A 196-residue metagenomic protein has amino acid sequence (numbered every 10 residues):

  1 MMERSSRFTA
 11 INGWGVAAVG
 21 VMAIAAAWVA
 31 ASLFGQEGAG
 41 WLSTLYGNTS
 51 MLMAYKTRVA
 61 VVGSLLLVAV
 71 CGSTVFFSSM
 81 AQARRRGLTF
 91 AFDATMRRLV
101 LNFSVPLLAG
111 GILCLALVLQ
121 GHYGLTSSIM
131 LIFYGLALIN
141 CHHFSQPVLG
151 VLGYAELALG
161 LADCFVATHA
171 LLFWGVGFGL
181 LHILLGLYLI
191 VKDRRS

Functional and structural regions predicted by a protein language model:
M1-R4, A10-S32, H169-S196: Membrane-interface module
S6-G13, R58, R97, G121-S128 (+3 more regions): Membrane-water interface of alpha-helical transmembrane segments
S6-L107: Selected alpha-helical membrane-embedding segments in polytopic membrane proteins
N12-A23, G63-V68, F103, S127-M130 (+5 more regions): Hydrophobic alpha-helical transmembrane segments of polytopic
G20-A30, V68-G72, L107, G111 (+5 more regions): Helical transmembrane-bundle signal
A31, G35-A39, M80-L88, V118-H122 (+3 more regions): Transmembrane helix-loop junctions in multipass membrane proteins, especially transporters and channels
L88-L149: Membrane-proximal helix-loop-helix units in multi-pass membrane proteins
Y134-S196: Terminal transmembrane helical module of multi-pass membrane proteins
